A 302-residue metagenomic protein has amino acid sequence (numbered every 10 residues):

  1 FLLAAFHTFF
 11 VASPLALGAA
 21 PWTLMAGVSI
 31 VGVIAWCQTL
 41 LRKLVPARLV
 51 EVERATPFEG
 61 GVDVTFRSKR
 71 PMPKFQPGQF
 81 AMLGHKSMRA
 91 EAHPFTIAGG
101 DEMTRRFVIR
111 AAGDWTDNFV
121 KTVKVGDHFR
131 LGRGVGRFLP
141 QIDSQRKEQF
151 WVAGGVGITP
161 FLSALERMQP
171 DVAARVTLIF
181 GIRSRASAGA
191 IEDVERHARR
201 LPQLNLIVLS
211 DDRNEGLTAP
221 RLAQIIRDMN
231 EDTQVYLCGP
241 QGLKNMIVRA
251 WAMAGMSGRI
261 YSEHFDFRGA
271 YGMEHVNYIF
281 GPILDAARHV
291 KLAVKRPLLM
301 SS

Functional and structural regions predicted by a protein language model:
F1-S13, V33, W115-T116, I179-S302: Reductase modules of NAD(P)H-dependent flavoproteins
L2-R42: Alpha-helical membrane-embedded segments
C37-G132, K147-Q149, I182-S184, E195 (+1 more regions): Ferredoxin-reductase
G78, G157, P240: Short, conserved phosphate/pyrophosphate- and ester-handling motifs at nucleotide-, phospho-/glycolipid
G134-Q145: A short, basic/flexible loop-to-alpha-helix module at the beginning of a structural domain
E148-F150, T177, Q234: Structural motif
I158-P170: Histidine-anchored nucleotide/phosphate-binding helix
R167-V176, M256: Conserved S-adenosyl-L-methionine
